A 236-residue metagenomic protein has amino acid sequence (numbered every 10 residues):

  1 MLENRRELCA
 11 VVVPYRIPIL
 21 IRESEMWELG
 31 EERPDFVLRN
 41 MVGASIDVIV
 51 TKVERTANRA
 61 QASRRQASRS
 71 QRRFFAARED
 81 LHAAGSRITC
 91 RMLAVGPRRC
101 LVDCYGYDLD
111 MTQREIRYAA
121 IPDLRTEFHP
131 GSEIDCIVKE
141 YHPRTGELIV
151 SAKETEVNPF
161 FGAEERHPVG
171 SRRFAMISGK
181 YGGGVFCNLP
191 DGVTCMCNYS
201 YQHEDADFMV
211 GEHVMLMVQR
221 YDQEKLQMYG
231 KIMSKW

Functional and structural regions predicted by a protein language model:
M1-W236: Single-stranded RNA-binding regions, centering on S1/OB-family and related RNA-binding modules
